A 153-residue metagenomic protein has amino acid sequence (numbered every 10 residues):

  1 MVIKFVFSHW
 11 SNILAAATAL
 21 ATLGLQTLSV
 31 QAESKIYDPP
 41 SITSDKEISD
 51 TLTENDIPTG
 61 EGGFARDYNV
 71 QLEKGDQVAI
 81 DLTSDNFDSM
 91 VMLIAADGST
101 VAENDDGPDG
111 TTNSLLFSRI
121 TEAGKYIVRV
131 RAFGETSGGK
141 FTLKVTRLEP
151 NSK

Functional and structural regions predicted by a protein language model:
V2-A15: Bacterial N-terminal signal peptides that target proteins for export
V2-K4, G24, L28-N69, K74-D76 (+1 more regions): Non-catalytic extracellular/lumenal accessory regions of secreted precursors
I3-K4, S89-K144, L148: Noncatalytic accessory or regulatory domains flanking protease catalytic cores in secreted, cell-surface, and selected
L14-L25: Bacterial N-terminal signal peptides
G62-G63, S84-N86, T111: Short solvent-exposed loop/turn micro-motifs enriched in small/polar/acidic residues
N69-S84, V91, Y126-V130: Hydrophobic beta-strand segments within beta-rich accessory/binding domains
